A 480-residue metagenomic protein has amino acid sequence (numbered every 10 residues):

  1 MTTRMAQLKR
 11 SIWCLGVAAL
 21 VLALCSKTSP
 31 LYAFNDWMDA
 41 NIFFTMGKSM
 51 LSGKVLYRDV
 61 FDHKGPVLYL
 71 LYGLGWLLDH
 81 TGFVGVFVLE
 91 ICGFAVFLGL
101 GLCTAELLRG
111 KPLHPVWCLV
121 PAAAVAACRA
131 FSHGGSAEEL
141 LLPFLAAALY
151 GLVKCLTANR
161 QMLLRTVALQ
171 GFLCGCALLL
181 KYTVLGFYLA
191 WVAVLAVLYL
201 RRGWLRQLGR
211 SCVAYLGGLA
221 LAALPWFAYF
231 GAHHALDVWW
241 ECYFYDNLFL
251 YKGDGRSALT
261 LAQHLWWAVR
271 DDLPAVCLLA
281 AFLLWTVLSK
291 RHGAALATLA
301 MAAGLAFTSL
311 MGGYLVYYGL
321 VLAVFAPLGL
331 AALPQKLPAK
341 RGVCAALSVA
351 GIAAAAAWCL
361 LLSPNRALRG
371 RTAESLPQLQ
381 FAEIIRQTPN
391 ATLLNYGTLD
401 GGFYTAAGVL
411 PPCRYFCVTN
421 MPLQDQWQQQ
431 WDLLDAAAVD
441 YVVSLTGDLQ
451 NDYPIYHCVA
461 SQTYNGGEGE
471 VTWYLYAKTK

Functional and structural regions predicted by a protein language model:
V88-K111, A147, G151: Transmembrane-helix motifs of polytopic, lipid-linked glycan transferases
G101-A126, L142-P143, N159-Q161, R165 (+1 more regions): Transmembrane-helix signature of polytopic, membrane-embedded enzymes that assemble or transfer cell-envelope glycans
E106-R109, A146-L169, A275-A294, P334: Membrane-interface transmembrane helices that cradle and orient dolichyl/undecaprenyl
A130-L141, L315: Short acidic/glycine- and proline-prone juxtamembrane loop motifs at membrane-interface regions of multi-pass membrane
L164-V184, Y188-A193, L221, A302-L310: Membrane-interface alpha helices of multi-pass inner-membrane proteins
G186, L305-G342: Hydrophobic/aromatic-rich transmembrane helices and adjacent perimembrane loops
F187-A220, K336: Perimembrane helix-loop-helix junctions
R369-L423, W427-L449: Short periplasmic/luminal acceptor-recognition loop of GT-C membrane glycosyltransferases, typified by
